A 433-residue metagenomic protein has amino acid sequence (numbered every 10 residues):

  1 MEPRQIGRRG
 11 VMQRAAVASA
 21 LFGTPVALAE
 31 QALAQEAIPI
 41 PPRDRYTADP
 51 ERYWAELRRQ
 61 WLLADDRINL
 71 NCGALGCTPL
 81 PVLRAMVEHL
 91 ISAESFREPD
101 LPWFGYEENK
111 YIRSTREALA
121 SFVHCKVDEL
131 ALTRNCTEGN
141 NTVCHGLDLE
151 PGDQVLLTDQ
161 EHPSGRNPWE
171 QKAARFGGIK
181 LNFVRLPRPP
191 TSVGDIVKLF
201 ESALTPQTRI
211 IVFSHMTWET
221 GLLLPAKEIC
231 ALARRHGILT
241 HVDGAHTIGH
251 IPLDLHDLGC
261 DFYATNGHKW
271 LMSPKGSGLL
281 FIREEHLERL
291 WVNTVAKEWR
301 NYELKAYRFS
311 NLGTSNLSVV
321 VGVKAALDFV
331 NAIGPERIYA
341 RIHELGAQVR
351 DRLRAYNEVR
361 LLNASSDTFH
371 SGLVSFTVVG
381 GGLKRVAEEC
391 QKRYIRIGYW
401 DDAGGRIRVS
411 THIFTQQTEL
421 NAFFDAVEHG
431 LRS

Functional and structural regions predicted by a protein language model:
E2-S433: Pyridoxal 5′-phosphate
